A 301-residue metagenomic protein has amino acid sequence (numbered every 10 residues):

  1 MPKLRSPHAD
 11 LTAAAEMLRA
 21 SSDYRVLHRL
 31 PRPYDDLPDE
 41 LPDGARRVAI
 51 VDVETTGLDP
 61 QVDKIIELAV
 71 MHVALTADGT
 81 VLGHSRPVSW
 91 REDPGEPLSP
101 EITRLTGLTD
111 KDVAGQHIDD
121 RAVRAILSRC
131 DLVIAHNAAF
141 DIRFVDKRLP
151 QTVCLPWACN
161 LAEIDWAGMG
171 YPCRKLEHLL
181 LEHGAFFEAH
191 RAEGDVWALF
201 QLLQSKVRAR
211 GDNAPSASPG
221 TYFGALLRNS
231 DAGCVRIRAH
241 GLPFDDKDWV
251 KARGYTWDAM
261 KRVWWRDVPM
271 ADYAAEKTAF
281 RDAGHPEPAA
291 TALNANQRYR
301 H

Functional and structural regions predicted by a protein language model:
M1-D39, S205-H301: Acidic two-metal-ion nuclease catalytic site recognized across multiple nuclease folds, prominently DnaQ/RNase D-T
P2-P156, A162, M169-H190: Conserved non-catalytic scaffold segment of RNase H-like nuclease domains
Q116, E193, V263: Residue-level "edge-of-site" marker
D119, V196-W197, R266: Short secondary-structure capping/turn micro-motifs that flank functional sites
R148, E182, L202-A209: Active-site catalytic microenvironments for nucleophilic, acid-base chemistry
R191-A192, D212: Short, charged, surface-exposed loops that flank catalytic or proteolytic processing sites
G194-L203: Acidic, divalent-metal-coordinating active-site segment for phosphoryl/phosphodiester hydrolysis, typified by short
